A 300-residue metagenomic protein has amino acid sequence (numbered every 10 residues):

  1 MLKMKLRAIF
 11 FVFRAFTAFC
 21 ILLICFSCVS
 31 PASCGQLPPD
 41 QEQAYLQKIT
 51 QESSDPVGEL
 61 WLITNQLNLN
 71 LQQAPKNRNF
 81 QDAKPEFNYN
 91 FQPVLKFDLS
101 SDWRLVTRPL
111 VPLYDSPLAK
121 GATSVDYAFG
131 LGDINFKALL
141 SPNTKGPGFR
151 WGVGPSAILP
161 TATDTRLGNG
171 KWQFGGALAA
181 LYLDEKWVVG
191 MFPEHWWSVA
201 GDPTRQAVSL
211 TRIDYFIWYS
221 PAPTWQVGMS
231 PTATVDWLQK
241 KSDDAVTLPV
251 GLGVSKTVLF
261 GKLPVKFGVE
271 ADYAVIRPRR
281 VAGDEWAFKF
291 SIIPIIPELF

Functional and structural regions predicted by a protein language model:
M1-Y45, I49, F300: Cleavable N-terminal export/targeting peptides
G35-F300: Transmembrane beta-barrel domains of Gram-negative outer membranes and organellar outer membranes
